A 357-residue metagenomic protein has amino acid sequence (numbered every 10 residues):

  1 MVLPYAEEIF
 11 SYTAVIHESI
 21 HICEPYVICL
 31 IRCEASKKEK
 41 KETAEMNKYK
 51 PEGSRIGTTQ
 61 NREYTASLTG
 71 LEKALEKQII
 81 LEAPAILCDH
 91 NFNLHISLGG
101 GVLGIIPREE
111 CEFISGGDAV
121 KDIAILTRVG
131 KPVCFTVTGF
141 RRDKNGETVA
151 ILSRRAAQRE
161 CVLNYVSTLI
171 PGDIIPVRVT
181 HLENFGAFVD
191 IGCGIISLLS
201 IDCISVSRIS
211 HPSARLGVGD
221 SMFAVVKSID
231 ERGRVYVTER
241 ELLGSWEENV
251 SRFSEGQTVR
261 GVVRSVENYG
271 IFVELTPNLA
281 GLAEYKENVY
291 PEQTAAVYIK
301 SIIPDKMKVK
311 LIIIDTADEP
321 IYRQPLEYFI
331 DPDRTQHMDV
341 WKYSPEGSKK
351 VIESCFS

Functional and structural regions predicted by a protein language model:
Y5, T13, V27-L98, A119-V149 (+5 more regions): OB-fold/S1-family RNA-binding modules
A6, E18, I22-V27: Short hydrophobic alpha-helical segments enriched in small aliphatic residues
G57-I79, D118-I125, R154-P171, H211-P212 (+2 more regions): Short boundary/loop segments of OB/S1/cold-shock single-stranded nucleic-acid-binding domains
H95-G100, I105-P107, A150-R155, F188-G192 (+5 more regions): Short, acidic/hydrophobic/Gly-rich beta-strand patch recurrent on exposed beta strands that often constitutes part
L103-I123, S197-P212, L279-Y290: Beta-strand/loop nucleic-acid-binding surfaces
G139, G146, S153-C161, S205-S207: Glycine- and small hydrophobic-enriched segments that form the cores of compact globular domains
V162, S167-L242: Solenoidal tandem-repeat scaffolds enriched in leucines and small polar residues
